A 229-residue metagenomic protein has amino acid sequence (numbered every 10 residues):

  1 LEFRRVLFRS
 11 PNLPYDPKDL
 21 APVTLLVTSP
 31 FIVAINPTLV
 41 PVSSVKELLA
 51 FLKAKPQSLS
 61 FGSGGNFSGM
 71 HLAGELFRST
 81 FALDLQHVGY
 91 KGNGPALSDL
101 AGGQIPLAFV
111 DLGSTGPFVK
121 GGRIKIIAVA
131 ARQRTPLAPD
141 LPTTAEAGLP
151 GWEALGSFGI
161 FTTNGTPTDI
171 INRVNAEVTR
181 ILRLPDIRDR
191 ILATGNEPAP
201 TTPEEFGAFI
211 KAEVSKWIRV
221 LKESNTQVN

Functional and structural regions predicted by a protein language model:
L1-L7: Short, small-residue-biased leader/transition segments that mark boundaries at the very start of proteins
R5, S60, P106-D111, K125-A128 (+1 more regions): Paired acidic/hydrophobic, glycine-rich loop segments that form the ligand-binding mouth/hinge of periplasmic-binding
F8-P95, T144, S157-R190: Hinge/capping helix and adjacent helix->loop/strand transition within the periplasmic-binding protein
D16-L26, G62, D84-G89, P106-L107 (+2 more regions): Short beta-strand->loop
P37, L112-G113, A131-R132, N164: Short secondary-structure boundary segments
K46, L52, E75-T80, G94-Q104 (+3 more regions): Short helices/loops that flank or line small-molecule/ion binding pockets
K46-L49, L97, A101, F109 (+5 more regions): Non-transmembrane alpha-helical segments in soluble domains of secreted/periplasmic/extracellular proteins
L83, K120, E146, T168-N229: An extracytoplasmic/periplasmic, membrane-proximal ligand-sensing/linker region
